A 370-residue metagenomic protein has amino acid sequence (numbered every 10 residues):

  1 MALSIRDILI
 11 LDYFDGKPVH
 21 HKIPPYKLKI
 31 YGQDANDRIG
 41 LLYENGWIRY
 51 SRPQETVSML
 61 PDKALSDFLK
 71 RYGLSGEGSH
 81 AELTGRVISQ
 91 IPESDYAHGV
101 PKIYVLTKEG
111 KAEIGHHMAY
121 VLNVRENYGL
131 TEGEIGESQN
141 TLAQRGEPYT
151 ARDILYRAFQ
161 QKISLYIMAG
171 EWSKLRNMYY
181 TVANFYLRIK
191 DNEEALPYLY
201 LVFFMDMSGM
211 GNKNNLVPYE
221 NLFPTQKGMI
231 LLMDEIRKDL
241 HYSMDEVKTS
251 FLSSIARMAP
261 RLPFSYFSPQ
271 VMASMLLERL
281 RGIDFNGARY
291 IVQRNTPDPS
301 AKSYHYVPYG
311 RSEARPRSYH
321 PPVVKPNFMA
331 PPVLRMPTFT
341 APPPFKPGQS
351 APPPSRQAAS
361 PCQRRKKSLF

Functional and structural regions predicted by a protein language model:
M1-I5, F14-D15, S243, L252 (+5 more regions): Compositionally biased, low-structure terminal segments
A2-T131: Basic helix-extension-helix modules of the SAP/HeH family
K17, I30, W47, Y72 (+11 more regions): Generic alpha-helical secondary structure signal
E55, A81, G85, S89 (+4 more regions): A broadly tuned "polar low-complexity/structure-edge" signature
L106, L122, L130-E132, G136 (+8 more regions): Intrinsically disordered, low-complexity regions enriched in small/polar residues
T131-S312: Extended amphipathic alpha-helical coiled-coil/heptad-repeat regions
G282-R356, P361, R365: Long C-terminal extensions of eukaryotic subunits of large macromolecular complexes
K367-F370: Short acidic DE-rich linear segments
